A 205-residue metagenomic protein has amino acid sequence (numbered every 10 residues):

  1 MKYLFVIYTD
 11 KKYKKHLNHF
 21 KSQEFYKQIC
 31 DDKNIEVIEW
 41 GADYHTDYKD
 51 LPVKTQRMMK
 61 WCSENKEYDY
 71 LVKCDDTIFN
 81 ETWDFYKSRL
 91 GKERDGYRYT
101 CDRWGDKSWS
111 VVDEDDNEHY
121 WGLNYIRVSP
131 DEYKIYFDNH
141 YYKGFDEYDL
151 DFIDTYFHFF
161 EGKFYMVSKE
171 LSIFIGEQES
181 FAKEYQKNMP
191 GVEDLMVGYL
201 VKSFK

Functional and structural regions predicted by a protein language model:
M1-Y70, C74, N80-D84, G91: N-terminal anchoring/stem segment of glycosyltransferases
N34, F204-K205: Glycine-centered loop/turn motif at secondary-structure junctions
H45-P52, Y70, C74, I78-Y199 (+1 more regions): Conserved catalytic core of nucleotide-sugar-dependent glycosyltransferases
